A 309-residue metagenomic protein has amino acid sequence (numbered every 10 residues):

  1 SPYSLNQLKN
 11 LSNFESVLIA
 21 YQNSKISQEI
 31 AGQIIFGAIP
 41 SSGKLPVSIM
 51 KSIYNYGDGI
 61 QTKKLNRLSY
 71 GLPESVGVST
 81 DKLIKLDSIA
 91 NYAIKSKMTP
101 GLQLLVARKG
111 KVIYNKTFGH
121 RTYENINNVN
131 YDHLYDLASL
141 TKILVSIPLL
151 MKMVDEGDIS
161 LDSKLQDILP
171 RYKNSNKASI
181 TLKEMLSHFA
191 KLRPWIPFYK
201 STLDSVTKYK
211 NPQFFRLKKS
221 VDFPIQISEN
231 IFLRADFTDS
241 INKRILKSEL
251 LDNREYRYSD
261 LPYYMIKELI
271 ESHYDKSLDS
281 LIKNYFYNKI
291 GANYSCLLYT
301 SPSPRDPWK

Functional and structural regions predicted by a protein language model:
S1-S4, A20-N23, A107-R108, H188-A190 (+1 more regions): Active-site-proximal beta-strand/loop segments in catalytic clefts of secreted hydrolases
S1-V76: C-terminal non-catalytic regions of proteins with extracellular/luminal or membrane-system context
Q28, G32, D87, N91 (+5 more regions): Extracytoplasmic/secreted envelope proteins and their assembly/folding machinery, especially bacterial periplasmic
V76-L137, D158-S160: Short, conserved catalytic-motif segment at the N-terminal edge
R108, Y123-Y258: Active-site-proximal loop and beta-strand segments within enzyme catalytic domains
Y299-P304, W308: Conserved small/polar residues in nucleotide/adenosyl-binding loops
